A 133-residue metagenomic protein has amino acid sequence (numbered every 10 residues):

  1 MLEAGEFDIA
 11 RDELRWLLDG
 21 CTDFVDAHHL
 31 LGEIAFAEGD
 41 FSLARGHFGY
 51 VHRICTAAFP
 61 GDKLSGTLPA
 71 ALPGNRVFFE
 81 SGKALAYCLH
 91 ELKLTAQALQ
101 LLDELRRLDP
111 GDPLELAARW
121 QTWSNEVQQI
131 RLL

Functional and structural regions predicted by a protein language model:
M1-G20, A84, E91: Alpha-helical segment of the N-proximal tetratricopeptide repeat
F24, A58, T95, P110-P113: Residue-level recognition of tetratricopeptide repeat
A27, G61, S81, E115-L116: TPR alpha-solenoid repeat register
